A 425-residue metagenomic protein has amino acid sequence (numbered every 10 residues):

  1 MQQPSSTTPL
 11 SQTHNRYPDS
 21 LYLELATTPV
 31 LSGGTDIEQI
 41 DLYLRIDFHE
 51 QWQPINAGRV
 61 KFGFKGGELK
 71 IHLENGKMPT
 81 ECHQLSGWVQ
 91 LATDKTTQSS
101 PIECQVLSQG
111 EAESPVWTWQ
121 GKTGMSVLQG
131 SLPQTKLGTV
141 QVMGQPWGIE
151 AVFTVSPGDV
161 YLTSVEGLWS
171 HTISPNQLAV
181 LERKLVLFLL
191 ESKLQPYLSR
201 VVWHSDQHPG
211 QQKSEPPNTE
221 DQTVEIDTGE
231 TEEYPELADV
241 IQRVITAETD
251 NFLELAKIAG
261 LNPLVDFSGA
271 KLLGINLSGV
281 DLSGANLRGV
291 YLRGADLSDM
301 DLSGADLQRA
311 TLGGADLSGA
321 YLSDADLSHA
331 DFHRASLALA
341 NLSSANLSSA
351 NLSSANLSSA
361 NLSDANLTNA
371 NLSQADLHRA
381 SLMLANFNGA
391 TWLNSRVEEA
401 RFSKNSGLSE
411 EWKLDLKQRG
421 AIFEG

Functional and structural regions predicted by a protein language model:
M1-F48, G110-L137, N341-N361, N366: Positively charged, hydrophobic/aromatic-enriched amphipathic segments
M1-S11, K184-Q222: N-terminal soluble segments of membrane proteins
M1-W88, D94, Q212-P216: An N-terminally focused, membrane-permeabilizing/fusogenic/translocator signature enriched in pore-forming
H14, G33-I37, S170-A179, R183 (+5 more regions): Intrinsic-disorder-associated interaction segments
H72-Q84, W88, D94-D206: Membrane pore-forming effector domains from diverse proteins
T228-G425: Tandem repeat scaffolds
